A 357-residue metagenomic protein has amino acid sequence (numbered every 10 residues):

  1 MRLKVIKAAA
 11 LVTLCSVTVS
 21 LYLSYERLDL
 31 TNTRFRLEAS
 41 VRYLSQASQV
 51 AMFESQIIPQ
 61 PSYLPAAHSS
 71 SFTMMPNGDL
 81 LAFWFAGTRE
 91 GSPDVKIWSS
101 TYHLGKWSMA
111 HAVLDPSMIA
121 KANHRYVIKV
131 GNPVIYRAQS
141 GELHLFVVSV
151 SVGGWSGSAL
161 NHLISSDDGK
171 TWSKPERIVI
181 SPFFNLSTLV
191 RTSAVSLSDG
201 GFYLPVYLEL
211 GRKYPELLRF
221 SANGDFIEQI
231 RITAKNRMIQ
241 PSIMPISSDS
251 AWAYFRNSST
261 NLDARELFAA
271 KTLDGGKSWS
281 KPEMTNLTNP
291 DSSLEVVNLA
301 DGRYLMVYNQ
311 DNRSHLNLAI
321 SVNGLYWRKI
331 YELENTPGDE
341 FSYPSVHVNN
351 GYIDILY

Functional and structural regions predicted by a protein language model:
M1-V5: Positively charged n-region of N-terminal signal peptides that target proteins for export
I6-Y357: Asp-box/BNR beta-propeller blade signature and adjacent active/binding-site loops in extracellular glycan-interacting
